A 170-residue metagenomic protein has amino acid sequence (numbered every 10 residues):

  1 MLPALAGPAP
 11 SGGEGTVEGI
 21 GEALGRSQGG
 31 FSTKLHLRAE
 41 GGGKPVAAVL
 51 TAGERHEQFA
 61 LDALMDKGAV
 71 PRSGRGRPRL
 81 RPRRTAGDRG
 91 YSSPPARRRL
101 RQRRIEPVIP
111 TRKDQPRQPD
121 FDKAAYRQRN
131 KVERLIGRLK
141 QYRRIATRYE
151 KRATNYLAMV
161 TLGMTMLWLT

Functional and structural regions predicted by a protein language model:
M1-R112, G163-M164: Polybasic low-complexity intrinsically disordered regions
P78-R79, D122-A124: Short hydrophobic "helix-edge" motifs at membrane interfaces and signal-peptide entry regions
R98-R104, K123-T170: Basic, amphipathic alpha-helical segments enriched in Lys/Arg and hydrophobic/aromatic residues
P116-F121: Short, charged, surface-exposed secondary-structure boundary motifs
